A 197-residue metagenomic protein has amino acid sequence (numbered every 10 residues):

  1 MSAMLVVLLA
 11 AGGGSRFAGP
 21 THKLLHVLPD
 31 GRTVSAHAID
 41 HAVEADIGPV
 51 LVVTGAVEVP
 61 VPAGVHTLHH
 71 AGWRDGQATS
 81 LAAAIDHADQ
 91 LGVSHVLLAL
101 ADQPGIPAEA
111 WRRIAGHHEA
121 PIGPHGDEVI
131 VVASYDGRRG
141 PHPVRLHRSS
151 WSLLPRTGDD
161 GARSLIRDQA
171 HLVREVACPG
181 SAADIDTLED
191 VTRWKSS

Functional and structural regions predicted by a protein language model:
M1-T54: N-terminal glycine-rich phosphate-binding loop and ensuing alpha1 helix
S2-V6, S152-S197: Conserved alpha/beta core of the MobA/IspD/sugar-nucleotide pyrophosphorylase nucleotidyltransferase superfamily
L9-A11, V53, A99-A101, A133-Y135 (+1 more regions): Short beta-strand segments
R16, P60, P104-G105: A short, conserved beta-strand element in the Rossmann-like catalytic core that flanks the donor/metal-binding loop
L24, P49, H66, L172-R174: Conserved beta-strand segments of alpha/beta enzyme cores
P29, L68-W73, V176-A177: Short beta->alpha connector loops at strand-helix junctions that form conserved, small/polar/Pro-enriched
V34-A99, E109: Conserved N-terminal catalytic core of the sugar/cofactor nucleotidyltransferase
R74-L154: Conserved beta-loop-beta/alpha segment of the NTase-like Rossmann-fold superfamily that binds/positions NTPs
